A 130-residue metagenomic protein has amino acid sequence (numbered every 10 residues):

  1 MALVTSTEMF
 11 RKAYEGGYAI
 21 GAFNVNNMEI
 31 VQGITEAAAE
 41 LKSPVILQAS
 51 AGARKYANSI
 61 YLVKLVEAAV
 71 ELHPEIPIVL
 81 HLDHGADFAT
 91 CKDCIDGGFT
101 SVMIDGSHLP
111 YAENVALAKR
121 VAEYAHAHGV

Functional and structural regions predicted by a protein language model:
M1-G21: N-terminal amphipathic alpha-helix/helix-capping segment at the start of soluble metabolic enzymes
E8, I30, A53-G97: N-terminal active-site wall of soluble small-molecule enzyme domains
I20-N24, V45-A49, I78-D83, V102-I104: Hydrophobic faces of well-ordered beta-strands that scaffold small-molecule active sites in alpha/beta enzyme cores
A22-A38, H81: N-terminal glycine-rich phosphate/pyrophosphate-binding loops that anchor nucleotide-derived ligands and cofactors
Q32, K55-V63, H84-C91, S107-V130: Active-site-adjacent beta->alpha loops and helix N-cap segments on the catalytic face of soluble alpha/beta enzymes
L41, V70-I76, A127-G129: Short helix-capping segments at alpha-helix termini
L41-S43, D96-V102: Glycine-enriched alpha-helix->loop->beta-strand junction motifs that scaffold or abut catalytic
